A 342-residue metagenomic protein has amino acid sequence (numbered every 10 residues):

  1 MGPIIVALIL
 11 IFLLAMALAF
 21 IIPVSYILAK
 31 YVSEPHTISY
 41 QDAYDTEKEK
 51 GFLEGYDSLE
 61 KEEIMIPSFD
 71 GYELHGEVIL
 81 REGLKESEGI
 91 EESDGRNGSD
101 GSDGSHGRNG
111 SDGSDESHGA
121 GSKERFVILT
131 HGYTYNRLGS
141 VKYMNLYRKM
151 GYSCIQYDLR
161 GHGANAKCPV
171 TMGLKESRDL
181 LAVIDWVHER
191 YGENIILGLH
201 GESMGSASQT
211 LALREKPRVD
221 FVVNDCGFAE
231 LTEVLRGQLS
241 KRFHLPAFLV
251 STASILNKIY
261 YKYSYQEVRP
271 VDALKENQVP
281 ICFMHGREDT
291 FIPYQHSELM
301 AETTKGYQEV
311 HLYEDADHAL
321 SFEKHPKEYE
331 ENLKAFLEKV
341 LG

Functional and structural regions predicted by a protein language model:
L8-P67, E77: An N-terminal hydrophobic leader/cap segment in hydrolases
F126, G132-L146: The serine-hydrolase catalytic nucleophile loop
M144-A166: Conserved alpha/beta-hydrolase
V170-Y191: Alpha/beta-hydrolase active-site loop
Y191-S203: Alpha/beta-hydrolase fold nucleophile elbow
L211-Y263: Hydrolase active-site cap/lid region
E276-Q278, F283-H285, D289: Short beta-strand/loop motif that positions the catalytic acidic residue of the alpha/beta-hydrolase fold
A316-E330: Catalytic histidine-centered segment of alpha/beta-hydrolase-like enzymes
